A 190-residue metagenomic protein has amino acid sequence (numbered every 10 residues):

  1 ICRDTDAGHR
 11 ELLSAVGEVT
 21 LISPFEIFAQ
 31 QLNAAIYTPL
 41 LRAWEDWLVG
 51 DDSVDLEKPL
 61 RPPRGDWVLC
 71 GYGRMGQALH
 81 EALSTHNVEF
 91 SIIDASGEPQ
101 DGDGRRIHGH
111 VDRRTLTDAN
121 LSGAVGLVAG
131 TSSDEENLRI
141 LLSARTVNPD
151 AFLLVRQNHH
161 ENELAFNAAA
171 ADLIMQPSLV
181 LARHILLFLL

Functional and structural regions predicted by a protein language model:
I1-L190: Cytosolic regulatory regions of ion transport systems
